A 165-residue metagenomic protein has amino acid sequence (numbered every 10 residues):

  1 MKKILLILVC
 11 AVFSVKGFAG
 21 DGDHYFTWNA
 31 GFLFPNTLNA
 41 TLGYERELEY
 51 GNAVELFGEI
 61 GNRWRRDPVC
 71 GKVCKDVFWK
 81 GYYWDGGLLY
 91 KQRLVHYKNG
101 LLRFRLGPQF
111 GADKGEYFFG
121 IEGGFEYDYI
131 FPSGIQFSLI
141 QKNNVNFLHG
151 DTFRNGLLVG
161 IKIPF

Functional and structural regions predicted by a protein language model:
M1-D23, F165: Cleavable N-terminal export/targeting peptides
F18-R66, K162-P164: Short glycine/proline- and aromatic-enriched beta-strand/turn motifs that initiate or cap beta-hairpins
G20-F26, L38, Y50-V54, K98-F104 (+3 more regions): Outer-envelope beta-barrel architecture signal
W28-F32, L56-N62, L88, F104-F110 (+2 more regions): Transmembrane beta-barrel strands of outer-membrane/channel proteins
W28-T41, K80-Y82, F110-I121, V145-R154: Solvent-exposed loop/turn segments connecting transmembrane beta-strands in outer-membrane beta-barrel proteins
R46-Y50, Q92-K98, K114, Y129-S133 (+1 more regions): Outer-membrane beta-barrel strand-turn architecture
V54-Y83, F110-F119, L139: Flexible, solvent-exposed loop segments that connect beta-strands
G86, F153-F165: Outer-membrane beta-barrel "beta-signal"
